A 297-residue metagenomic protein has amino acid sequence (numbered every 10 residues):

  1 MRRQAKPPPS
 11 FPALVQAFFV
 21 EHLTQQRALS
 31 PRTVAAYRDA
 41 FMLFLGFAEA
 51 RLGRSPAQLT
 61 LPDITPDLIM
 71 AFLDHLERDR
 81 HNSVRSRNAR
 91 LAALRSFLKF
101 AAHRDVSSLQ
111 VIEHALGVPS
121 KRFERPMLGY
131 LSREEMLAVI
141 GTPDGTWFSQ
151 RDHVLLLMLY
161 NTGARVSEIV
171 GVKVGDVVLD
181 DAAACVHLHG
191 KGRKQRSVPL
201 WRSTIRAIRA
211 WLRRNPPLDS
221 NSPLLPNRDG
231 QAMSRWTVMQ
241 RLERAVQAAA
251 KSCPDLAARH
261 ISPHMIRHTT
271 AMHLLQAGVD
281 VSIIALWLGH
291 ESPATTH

Functional and structural regions predicted by a protein language model:
M1-H297: Conserved catalytic core of the tyrosine transesterase superfamily
